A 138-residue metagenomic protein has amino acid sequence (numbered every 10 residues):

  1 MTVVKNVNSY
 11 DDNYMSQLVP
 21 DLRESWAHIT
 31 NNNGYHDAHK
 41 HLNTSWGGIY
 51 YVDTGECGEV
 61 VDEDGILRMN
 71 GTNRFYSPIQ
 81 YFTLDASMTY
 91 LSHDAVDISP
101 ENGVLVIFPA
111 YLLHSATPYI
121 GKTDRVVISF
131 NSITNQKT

Functional and structural regions predicted by a protein language model:
M1-M15, N33-Y35: Non-heme Fe(II)/2-oxoglutarate
M1-N6, T83, L91-D94, S99-E101 (+2 more regions): Hydrophobic, well-ordered secondary-structure segments that either form specific early membrane-associated helices used
D21-I107, D124: Catalytic core of non-heme Fe(II) oxygenases with the double-stranded beta-helix
Y35, Y111-S115: Histidine-centered metal-chelating micro-motifs
G47-I49, K122-T138: A short hydrophobic beta-strand segment most commonly corresponding to one strand of the jelly-roll/cupin
Y76-P78, P109-Y111, N131-I133: Short, loop-centered acidic/histidine patches that primarily coordinate divalent metals
H114, Y119, V126: Extracellular and organelle-lumenal recognition/adhesion modules and their flexible linkers in secreted
